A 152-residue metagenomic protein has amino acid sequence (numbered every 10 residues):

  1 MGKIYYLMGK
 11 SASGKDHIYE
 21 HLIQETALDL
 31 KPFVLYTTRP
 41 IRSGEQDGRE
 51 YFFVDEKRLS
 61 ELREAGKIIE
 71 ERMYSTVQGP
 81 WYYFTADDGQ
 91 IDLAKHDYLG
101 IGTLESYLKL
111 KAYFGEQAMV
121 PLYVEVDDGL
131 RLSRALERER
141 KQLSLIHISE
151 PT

Functional and structural regions predicted by a protein language model:
L7: Hydrophobic anchor at the beta1->P-loop junction of P-loop NTPases
K10: P-loop (Walker A) phosphate-binding loop of NTP-binding proteins
S13: ATP-binding Walker
D16: Walker A/P-loop
Q24-P32: Post-Walker A helix-loop "phosphate-sensing" segment adjacent to the P-loop in P-loop NTPases
T37-Y98, G102-L104: ATP-dependent small-molecule kinase phosphotransfer cores that center on conserved nucleotide phosphate-binding segments
L99-T103, E116-L136: Conserved phosphate-donor/acceptor-positioning beta-strand/loop module used by diverse small-molecule
I146-T152: Residue-level detector of conserved catalytic or cofactor/ligand-binding positions in enzyme active sites
